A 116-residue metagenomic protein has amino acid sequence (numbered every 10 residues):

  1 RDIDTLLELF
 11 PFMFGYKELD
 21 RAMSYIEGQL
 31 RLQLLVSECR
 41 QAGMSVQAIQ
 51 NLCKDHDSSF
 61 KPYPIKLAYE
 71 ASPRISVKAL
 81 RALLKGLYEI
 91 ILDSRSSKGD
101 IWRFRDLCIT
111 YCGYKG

Functional and structural regions predicted by a protein language model:
D2-G116: C-terminal alpha-helical interaction modules of replication/initiation AAA+ assemblies
